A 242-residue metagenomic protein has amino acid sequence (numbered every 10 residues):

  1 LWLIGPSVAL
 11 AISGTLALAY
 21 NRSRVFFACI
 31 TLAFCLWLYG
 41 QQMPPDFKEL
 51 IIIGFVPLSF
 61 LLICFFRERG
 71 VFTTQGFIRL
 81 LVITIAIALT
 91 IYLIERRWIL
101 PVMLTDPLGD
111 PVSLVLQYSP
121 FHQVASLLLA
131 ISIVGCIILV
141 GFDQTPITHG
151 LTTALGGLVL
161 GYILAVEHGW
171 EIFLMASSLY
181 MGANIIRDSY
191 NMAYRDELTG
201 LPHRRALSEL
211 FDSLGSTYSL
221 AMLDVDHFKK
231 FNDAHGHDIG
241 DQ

Functional and structural regions predicted by a protein language model:
L1-D188: Regulatory sensory/coupling modules that transmit signals to nucleotide-handling catalytic cores
S189-M192, S216: Residue-level signal for the start and early helices of compact helical domains
N191-E209, L223-H237: Conserved nucleotide-binding and Mg2+-coordinating catalytic segments in signaling enzymes
D212-L223: Nucleotide second-messenger and two-component phosphorelay signaling modules
I239-Q242: Active-site-proximal alpha-helical element of nucleotidyl cyclase-like catalytic domains and analogous helices
